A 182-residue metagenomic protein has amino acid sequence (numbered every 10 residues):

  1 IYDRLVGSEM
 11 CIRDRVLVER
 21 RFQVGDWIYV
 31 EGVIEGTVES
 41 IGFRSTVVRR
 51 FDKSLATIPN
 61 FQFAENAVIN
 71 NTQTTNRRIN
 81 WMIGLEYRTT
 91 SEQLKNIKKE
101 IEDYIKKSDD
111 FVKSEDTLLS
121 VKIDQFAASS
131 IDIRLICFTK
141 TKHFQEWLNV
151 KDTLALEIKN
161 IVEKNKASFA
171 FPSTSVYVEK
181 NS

Functional and structural regions predicted by a protein language model:
I1-I12: Single conserved hydrophobic/aromatic residue that forms the stacking wall/gate of nucleotide- or nucleobase-binding
G7, G25, V38: Conserved hydrophobic/aromatic pocket- or pore-lining residues that grip, position, or stack substrates in active sites
V30-G32, T37, I41-S182: Structured, soluble regulatory/oligomerization domains located on the cytosolic or IMS-facing side of membrane proteins
